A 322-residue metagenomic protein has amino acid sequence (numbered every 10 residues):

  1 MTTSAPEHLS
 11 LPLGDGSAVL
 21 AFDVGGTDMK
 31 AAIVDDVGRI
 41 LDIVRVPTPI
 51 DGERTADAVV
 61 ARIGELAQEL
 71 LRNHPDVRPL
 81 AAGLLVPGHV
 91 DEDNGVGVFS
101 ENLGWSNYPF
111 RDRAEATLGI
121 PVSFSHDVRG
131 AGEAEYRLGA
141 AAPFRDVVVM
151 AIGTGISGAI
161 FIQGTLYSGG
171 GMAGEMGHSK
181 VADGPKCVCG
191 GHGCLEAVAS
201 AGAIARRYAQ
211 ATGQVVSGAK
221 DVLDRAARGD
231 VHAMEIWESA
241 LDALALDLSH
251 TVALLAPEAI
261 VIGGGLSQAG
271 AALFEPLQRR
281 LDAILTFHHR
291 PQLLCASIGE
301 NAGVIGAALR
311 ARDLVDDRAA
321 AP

Functional and structural regions predicted by a protein language model:
M1-A81, D91-N94, D112, A116-V122 (+3 more regions): ATP-binding/phosphotransfer module of carbohydrate and carboxylate kinases, centering on a glycine-rich
D23, G83-P87, V149-G155, A159-F161: Short beta-strand segments
G95-S106: A charged helix-plus-loop insertion that forms the helical arch/lid used to bind and gate nucleic-acid substrates
H126-R129, E133: Glycine/small-residue-rich loop that forms an oxyanion/phosphate-binding "nest" at active or ligand-binding sites
G170, E175-K186: Immediate flanking context of iron-sulfur cluster ligation sites
